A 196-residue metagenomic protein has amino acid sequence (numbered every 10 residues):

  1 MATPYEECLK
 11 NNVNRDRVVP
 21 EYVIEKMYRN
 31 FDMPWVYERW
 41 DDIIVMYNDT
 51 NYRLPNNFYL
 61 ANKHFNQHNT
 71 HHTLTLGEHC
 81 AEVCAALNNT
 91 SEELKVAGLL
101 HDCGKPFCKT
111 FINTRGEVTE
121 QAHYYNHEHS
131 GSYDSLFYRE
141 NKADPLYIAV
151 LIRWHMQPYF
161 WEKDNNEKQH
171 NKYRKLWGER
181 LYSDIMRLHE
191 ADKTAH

Functional and structural regions predicted by a protein language model:
A2, I44-Y47, K95: A structural signal for short, well-ordered beta-strand segments and their strand-loop junctions that often border
A2-C8, P158: Conserved nucleotide-binding/hydrolysis micro-motifs of P-loop NTPases
P4, L76-H79, E93, H127: Generic hydrophobic secondary-structure packing signal
E7-P55: Conserved GTP-binding G-domain of TRAFAC-class P-loop NTPases and closely related GTPase folds
R17, E21, T73, Q121-E128: Flexible, glycine- and charge-enriched loops at secondary-structure boundaries
N56-E82, P106, T110-E120: Active-site flanking loop/helix segments enriched in acidic
V83-A195: Divalent metal-dependent catalytic cores for phosphoryl transfer on phosphate-bearing substrates
